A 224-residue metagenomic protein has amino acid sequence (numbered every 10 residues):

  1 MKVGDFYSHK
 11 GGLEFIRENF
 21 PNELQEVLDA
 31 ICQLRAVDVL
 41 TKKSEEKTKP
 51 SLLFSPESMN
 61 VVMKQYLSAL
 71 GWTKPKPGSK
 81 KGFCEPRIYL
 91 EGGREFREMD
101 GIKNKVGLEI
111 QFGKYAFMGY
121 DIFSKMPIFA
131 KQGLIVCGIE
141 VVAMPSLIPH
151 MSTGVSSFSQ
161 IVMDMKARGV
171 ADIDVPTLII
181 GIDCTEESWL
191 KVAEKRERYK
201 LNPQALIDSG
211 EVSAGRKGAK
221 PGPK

Functional and structural regions predicted by a protein language model:
M1-A69, Y199-N202, I207-K224: Nuclease-adjacent, charged terminal/linker segments that flank catalytic cores
K49-L53, V62-N104, M118-D121, K131: Active-site metal-binding core of divalent-cation-utilizing nuclease and nuclease-like domains
M63, L67, G101, M126 (+3 more regions): Generic structural hydrophobic/aromatic packing signal, biased to beta-strands
P75, C137-G138, I173: A local structural micro-motif
G113-G169: Catalytic cores of nucleic-acid endonucleases
M144-K224: Domain-level recognition of nuclease-like catalytic cores that cleave nucleotide substrates
